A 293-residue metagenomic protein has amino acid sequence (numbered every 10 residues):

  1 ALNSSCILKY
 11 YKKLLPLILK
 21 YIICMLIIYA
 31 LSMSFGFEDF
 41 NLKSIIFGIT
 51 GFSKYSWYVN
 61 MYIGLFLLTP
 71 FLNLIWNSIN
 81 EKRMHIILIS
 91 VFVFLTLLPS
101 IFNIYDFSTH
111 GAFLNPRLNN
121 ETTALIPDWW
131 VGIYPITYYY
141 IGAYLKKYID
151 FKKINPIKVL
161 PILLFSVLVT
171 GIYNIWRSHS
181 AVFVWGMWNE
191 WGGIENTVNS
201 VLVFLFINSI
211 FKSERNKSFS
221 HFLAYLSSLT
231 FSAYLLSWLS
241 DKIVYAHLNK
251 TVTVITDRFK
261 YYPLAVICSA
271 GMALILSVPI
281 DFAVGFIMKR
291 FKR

Functional and structural regions predicted by a protein language model:
A1, S32-S108, T122-D150: Hydrophobic alpha-helical segments with transmembrane-like composition
L2-M33, F37-S56, N60-L65, I162 (+2 more regions): Transmembrane alpha-helical segments and their boundary/interface "anchor" motifs in multi-pass integral membrane
N3-L14, L72-M84, L145-K158, I210-F222 (+1 more regions): Membrane-interface helix-boundary motifs at transmembrane edges
C6, M33-N41, L74-K82, I104-A112 (+5 more regions): Transmembrane helix-loop junctions in multipass membrane proteins, especially transporters and channels
L14-I23, H85-S90, N155-P161, I194: Alpha-helical transmembrane segments of integral membrane proteins, especially early/N-terminal helices
A30, K54, L168-V169, N174-M288: Alpha-helical transmembrane segments of multi-pass integral membrane proteins
F47-M61, N103-Y138, G171-L202, Y262-I267: Interfacial loop-to-helix transition and helix-capping segments at the boundaries of transmembrane helices
R83-T96, I157-L168, S227-T230: Central hydrophobic cores of alpha-helical transmembrane segments in multi-pass integral membrane proteins
